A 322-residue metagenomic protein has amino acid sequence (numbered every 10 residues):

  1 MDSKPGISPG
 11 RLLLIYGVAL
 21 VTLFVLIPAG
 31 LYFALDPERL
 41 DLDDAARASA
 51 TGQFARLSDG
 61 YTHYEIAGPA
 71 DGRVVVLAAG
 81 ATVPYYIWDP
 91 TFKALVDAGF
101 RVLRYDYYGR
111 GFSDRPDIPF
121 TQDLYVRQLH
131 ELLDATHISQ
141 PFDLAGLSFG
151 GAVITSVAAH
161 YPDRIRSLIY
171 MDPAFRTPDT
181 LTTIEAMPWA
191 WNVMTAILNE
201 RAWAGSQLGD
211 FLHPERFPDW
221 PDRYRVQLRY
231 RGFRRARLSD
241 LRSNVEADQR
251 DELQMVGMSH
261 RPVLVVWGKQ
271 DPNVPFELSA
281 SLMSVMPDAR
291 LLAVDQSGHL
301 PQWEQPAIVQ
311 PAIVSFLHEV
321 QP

Functional and structural regions predicted by a protein language model:
D2-V75, D97-F100, I138, R250 (+2 more regions): Alpha/beta-hydrolase fold catalytic core
Q53, S58-G60, E65, Y107-A145: Active-site loop/oxyanion-hole signature of alpha/beta-hydrolase fold enzymes
G60, A67-F112: Conserved HGGG/HGGXW glycine-rich cap/lid loop of the alpha/beta-hydrolase fold
A159, S167-I197: Flexible "cap/lid" loop of the alpha/beta hydrolase fold
T180-I184, A196-M258: Conserved alpha/beta-hydrolase catalytic His-Asp/Glu region
S259, V265-W267: Short beta-strand/loop motif that positions the catalytic acidic residue of the alpha/beta-hydrolase fold
Q270-V274: Acidic catalytic loop of the alpha/beta-hydrolase fold
A289-P322: Catalytic active-site module of serine/aspartate enzymes centered on a nucleophile-bearing elbow/loop
